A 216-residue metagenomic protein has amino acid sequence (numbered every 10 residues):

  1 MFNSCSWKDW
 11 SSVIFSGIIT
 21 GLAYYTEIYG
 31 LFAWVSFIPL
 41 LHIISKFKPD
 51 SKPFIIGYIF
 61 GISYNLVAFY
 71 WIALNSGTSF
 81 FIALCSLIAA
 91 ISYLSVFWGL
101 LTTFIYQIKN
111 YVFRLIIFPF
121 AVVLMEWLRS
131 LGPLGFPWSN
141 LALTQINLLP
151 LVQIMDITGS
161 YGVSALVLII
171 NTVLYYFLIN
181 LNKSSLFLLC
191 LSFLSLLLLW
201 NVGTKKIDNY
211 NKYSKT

Functional and structural regions predicted by a protein language model:
F2-K215: Membrane-embedded alpha-helical bundles of multi-pass enzymes that act on lipidic or dolichyl-linked glycan substrates
